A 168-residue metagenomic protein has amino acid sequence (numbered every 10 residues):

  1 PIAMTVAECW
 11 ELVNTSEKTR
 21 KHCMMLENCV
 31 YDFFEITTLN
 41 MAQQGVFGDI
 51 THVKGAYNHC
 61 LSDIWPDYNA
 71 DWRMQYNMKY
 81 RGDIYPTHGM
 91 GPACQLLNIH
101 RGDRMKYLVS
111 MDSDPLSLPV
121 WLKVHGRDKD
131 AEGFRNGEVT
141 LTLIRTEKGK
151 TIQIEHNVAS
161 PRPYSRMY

Functional and structural regions predicted by a protein language model:
P1-A3, E27-N28: N-terminal Rossmann-like NAD(P) cofactor-binding subdomain of oxidoreductases, focused on the glycine-rich
I2-H22: Rossmann-fold NAD(P)-binding glycine/threonine-rich loop
A7, F33, R162-Y164: Residues that form or flank phosphate/diphosphate-binding pockets in enzymes that use nucleotide phosphates
C9, V13, L61, G137-V139 (+1 more regions): Peripheral/terminal regions associated with large enzymatic or DNA-binding modules
K18-M24, C29-F134: Predominantly a Rossmann-like dinucleotide-binding segment in NAD(P)-dependent oxidoreductases
A131-G137, E147-Y168: NAD(P)-dinucleotide binding in Rossmann-like oxidoreductases
L143: Catalytic core of tubulin tyrosine ligase-like
